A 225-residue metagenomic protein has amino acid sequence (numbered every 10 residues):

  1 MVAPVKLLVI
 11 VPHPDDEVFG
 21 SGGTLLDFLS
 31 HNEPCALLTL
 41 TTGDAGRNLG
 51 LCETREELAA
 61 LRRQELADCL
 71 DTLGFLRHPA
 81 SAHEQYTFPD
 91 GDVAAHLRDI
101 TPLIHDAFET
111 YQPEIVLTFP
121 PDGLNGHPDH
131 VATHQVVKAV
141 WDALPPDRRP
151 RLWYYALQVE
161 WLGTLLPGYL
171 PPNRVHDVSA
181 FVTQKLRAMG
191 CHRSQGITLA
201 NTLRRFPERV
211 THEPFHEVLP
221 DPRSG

Functional and structural regions predicted by a protein language model:
M1-R148: Active-site beta-strand->loop->alpha-helix modules in alpha/beta enzyme cores, enriched in Gly/His/Asp(Glu)
V2, L144-G225: The feature marks non-catalytic terminal segments
